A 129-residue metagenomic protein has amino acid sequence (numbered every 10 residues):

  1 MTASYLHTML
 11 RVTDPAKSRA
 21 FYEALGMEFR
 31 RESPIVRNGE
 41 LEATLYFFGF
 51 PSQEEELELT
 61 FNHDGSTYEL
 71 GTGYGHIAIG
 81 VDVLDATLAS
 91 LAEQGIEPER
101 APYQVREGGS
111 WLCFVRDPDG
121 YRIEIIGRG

Functional and structural regions predicted by a protein language model:
T2, M9-E54: Core segments of cupin and vicinal oxygen chelate
Y5-H7, T72-I77: Eukaryotic phosphotyrosine signaling hubs
D14-A16, D82-D85: Helix N-cap motif at beta-to-alpha junctions
F21, L84-S90: Short amphipathic alpha-helices within nucleic acid-binding modules
E32-I35, F47, I79, L88-G129: Vicinal oxygen chelate
E42, G73, G109: Exposed loop/turn and edge beta-strand positions of beta-sandwich/beta-sheet ligand-binding modules
S52-L57, E69: Arg/Lys-rich, alpha-helical DNA-contact motif
F61-H63, G127-R128: Acetyl-CoA-dependent GNAT
